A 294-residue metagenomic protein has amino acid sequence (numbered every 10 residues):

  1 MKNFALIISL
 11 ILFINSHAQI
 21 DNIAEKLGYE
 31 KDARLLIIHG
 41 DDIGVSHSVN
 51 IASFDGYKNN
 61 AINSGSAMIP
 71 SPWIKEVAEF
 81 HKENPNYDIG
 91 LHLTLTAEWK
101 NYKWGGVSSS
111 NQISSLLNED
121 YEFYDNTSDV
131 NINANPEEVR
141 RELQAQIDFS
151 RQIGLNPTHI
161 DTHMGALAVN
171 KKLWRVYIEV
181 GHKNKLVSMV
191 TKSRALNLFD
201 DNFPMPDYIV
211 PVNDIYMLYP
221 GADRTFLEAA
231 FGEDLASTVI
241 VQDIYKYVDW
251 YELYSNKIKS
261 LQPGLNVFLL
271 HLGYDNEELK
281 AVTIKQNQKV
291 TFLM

Functional and structural regions predicted by a protein language model:
K2-I37, F54-S64, S71-Y87, K103-N126 (+3 more regions): Terminal accessory/targeting
H39-V45, V49: Active-site-adjacent substrate/metal-binding segments within catalytic domains of carbohydrate-active enzymes
I43-G44, I69-W73: Short beta->alpha connector loops
A67-M68, H163: Short His-Asn-centered micro-motif
H92, D161-H163, H271: Histidine-centered divalent metal-coordination motifs
W99: Conserved alpha-helical segments that form or flank metal/cofactor-binding pockets of metalloenzymes
M164-L167, Y274: Short, internal active-site loops enriched in acidic
